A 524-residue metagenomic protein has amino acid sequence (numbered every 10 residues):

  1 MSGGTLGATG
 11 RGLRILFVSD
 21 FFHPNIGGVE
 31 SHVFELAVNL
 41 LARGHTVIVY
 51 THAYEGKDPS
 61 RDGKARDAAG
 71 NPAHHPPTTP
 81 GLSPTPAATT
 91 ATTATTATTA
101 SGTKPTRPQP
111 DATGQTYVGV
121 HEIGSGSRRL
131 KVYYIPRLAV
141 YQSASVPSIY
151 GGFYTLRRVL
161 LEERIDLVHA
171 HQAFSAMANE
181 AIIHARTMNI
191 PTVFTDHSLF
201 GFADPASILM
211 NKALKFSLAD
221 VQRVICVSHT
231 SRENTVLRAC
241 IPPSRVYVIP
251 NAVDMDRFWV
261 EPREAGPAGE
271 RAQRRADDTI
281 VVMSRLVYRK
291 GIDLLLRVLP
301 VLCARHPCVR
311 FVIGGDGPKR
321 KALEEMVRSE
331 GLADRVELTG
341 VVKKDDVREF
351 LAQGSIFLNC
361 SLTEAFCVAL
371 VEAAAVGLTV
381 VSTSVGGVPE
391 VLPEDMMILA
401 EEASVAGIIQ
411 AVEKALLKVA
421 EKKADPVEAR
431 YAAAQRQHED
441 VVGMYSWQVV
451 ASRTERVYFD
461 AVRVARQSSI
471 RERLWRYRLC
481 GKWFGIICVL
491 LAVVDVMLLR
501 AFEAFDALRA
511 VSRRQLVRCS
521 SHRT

Functional and structural regions predicted by a protein language model:
P191-V193, L199-D220, E233, M255: Nucleotide-sugar donor phosphate/pyrophosphate-binding loop at the beta->alpha transition of glycosyltransferases
T230, A252: Carbohydrate-associated surface elements
P262, A268-P300, V312: Conserved donor-binding/catalytic core segment of Leloir-type glycosyltransferases
E324-V342: Nucleotide-activated donor-binding/catalytic signature segment of Leloir-type glycosyltransferases, i.e., the conserved
V341-V342, E349-G354: Short alpha-helical donor nucleotide-sugar binding micro-motif in glycosyltransferases
L362: Aromatic "clamp/platform" in nucleotide-sugar-dependent glycosyltransferases that forms part of the donor/acceptor
T379-S382: Short hydrophobic beta-strand element within catalytic cores of glycosyltransferases and related nucleotide-activated
P389-V419, K423, Q448: Change "using UDP/GDP/dTDP sugars" to "using nucleotide sugars
